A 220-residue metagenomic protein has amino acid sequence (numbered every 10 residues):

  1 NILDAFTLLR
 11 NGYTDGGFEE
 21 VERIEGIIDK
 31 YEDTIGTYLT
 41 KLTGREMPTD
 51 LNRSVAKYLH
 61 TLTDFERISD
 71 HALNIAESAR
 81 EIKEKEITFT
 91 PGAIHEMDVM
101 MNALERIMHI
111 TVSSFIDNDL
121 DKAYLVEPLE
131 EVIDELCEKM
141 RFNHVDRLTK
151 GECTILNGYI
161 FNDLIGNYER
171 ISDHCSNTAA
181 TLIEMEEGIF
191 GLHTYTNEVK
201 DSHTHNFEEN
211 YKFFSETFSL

Functional and structural regions predicted by a protein language model:
N1-L220: Cytosolic, long alpha-helical scaffolding segments
